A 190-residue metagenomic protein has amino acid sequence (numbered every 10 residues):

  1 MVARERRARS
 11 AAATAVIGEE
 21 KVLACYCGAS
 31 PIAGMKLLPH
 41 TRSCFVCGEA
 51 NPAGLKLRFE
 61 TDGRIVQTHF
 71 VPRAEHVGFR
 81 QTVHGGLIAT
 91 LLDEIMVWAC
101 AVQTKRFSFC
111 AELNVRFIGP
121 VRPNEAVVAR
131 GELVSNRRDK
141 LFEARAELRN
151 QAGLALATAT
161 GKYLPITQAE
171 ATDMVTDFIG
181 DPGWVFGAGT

Functional and structural regions predicted by a protein language model:
A3-R9, A13-M35, V121-P123, V134-T190: HotDog/MaoC-like acyl-thioester-processing domains
H40-T41, A53-L55, R64-V66, F109-L113 (+3 more regions): A generic structural signal for short beta-strands and their flanking turns/coil linkers
H40-V83: Catalytic strand-loop segment that frames the active site of acyl-thioester-processing enzymes
F70-P72, F117, P165: Hydrophobic residues in beta-strands and at strand termini
G86: Active-site region of the double-stranded beta-helix
L92: Conserved active-site segments centered on acidic
I95-L133, L141, T160: Hydrophobic beta-strand-centered segment that forms part of the acyl-chain substrate-binding groove
